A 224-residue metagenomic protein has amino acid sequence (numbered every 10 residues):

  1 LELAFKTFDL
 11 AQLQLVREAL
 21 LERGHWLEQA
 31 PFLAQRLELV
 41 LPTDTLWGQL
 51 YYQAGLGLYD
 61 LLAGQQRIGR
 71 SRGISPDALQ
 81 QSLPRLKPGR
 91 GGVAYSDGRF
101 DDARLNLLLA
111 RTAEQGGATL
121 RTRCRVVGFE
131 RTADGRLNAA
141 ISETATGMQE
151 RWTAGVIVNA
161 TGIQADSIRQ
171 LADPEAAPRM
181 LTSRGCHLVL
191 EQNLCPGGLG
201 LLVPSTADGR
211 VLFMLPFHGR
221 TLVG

Functional and structural regions predicted by a protein language model:
E2-S82: Dinucleotide-binding Rossmann-like beta1-alpha1 core, especially the glycine-rich loop that anchors the ADP
Q29-E38, V126, R151-W152, A160-G224: Active-site substrate-recognition segment that forms the wall of the catalytic cavity or substrate channel
E38-D44, P88-S96: Conserved Rossmann-fold dehydrogenase catalytic segment
Q80-P88, G219-G224: Active-site-adjacent bridging/hinge elements
V93-V156: Helical element adjacent to the flavin cofactor pocket in flavoenzyme catalytic cores
